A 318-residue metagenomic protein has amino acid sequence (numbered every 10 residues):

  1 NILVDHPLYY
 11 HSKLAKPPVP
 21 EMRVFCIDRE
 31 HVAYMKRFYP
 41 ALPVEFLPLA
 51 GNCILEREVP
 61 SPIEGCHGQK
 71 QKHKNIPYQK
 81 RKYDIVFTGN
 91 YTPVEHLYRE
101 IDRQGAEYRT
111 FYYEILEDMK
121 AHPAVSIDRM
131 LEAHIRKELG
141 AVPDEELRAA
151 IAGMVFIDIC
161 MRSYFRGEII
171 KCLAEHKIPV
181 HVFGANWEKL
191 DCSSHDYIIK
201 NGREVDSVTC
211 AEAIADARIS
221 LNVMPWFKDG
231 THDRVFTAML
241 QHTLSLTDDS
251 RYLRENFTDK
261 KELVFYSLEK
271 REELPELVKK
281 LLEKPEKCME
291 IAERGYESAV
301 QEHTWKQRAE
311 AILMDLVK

Functional and structural regions predicted by a protein language model:
N1-H6, R23-C26, L49: Active-site proximal beta-strand in glycosyltransferases
V4, L49, N90, S267-L268: Active-site donor-binding loop signature of nucleotide-sugar glycosyltransferases
S12-F25: A conserved, positively charged/aromatic
P17-V19, Y34-P40, S61, Y78 (+2 more regions): Catalytic binding pocket for nucleotide-activated donors in carbohydrate/polymer assembly enzymes
V24-L42: A short, active-site helix/loop in glycosyltransferases that binds the activated sugar's phosphate group
F38-P60, P77-K228, S250-L253: Nucleotide-sugar donor-binding catalytic core of glycosyltransferases
Q71-H73: Cationic, low-complexity basic patches in intrinsically disordered or flexible, solvent-exposed regions
